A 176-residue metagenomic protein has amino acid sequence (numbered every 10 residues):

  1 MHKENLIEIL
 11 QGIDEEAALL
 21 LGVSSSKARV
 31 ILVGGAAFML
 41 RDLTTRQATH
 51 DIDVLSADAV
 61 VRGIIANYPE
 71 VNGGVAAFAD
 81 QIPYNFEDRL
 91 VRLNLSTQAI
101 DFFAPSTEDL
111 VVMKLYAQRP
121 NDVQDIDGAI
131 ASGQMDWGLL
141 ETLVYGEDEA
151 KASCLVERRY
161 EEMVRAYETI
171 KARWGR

Functional and structural regions predicted by a protein language model:
M1-R176: Compositionally biased terminal segments of proteins
